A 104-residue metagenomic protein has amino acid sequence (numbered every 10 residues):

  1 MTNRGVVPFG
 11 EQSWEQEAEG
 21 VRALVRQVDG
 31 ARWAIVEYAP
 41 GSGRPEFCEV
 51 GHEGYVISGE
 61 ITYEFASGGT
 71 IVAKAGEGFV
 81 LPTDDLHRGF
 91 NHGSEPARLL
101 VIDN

Functional and structural regions predicted by a protein language model:
M1-V36: A short, N-terminal "cap"/entry segment at the start of jelly-roll beta-barrel domains of the cupin/DSBH fold
Q16, Q27, R44-E46, Y63: Short loop/turn motifs at secondary-structure junctions and domain boundaries
D29-E49, T83: Conserved short histidine dyad/triad with adjacent acidic residue
Y38, F47-Y63: Short, conserved beta-strand element in jelly-roll/cupin
S67-D84: Short acidic-glycine-tyrosine-enriched beta hairpin
V80, S94-N104: A short hydrophobic beta-strand segment most commonly corresponding to one strand of the jelly-roll/cupin
R88-H92: Short, exposed beta-strand-loop hairpins at the edges of beta-sheets in extracellular/periplasmic proteins
